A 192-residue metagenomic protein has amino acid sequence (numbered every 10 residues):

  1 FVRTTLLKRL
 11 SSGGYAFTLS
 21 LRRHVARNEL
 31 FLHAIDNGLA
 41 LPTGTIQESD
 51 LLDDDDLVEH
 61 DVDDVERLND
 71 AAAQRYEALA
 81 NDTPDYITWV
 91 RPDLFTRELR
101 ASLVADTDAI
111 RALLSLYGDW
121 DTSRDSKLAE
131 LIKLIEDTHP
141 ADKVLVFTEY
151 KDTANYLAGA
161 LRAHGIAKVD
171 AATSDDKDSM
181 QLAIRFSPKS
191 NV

Functional and structural regions predicted by a protein language model:
F1-D175: Helicase motor interdomain insertion/brace
A167-V192: Conserved helicase ATPase core of P-loop NTP-dependent helicases/translocases
